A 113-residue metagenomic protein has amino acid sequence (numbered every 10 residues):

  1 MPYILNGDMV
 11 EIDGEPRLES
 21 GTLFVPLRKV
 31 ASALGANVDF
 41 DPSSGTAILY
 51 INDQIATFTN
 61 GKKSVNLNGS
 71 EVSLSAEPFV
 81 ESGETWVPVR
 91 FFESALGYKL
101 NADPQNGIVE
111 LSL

Functional and structural regions predicted by a protein language model:
M1-L113: Primary recognition of N-terminal secretory signal peptides and signal-anchoring hydrophobic helices
